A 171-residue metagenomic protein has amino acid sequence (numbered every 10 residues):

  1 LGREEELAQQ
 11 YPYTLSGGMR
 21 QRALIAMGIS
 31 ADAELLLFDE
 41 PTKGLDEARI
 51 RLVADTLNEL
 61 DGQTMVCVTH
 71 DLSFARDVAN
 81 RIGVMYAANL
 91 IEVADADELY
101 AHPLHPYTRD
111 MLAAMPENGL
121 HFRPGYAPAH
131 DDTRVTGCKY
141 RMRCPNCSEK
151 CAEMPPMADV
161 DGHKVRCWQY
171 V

Functional and structural regions predicted by a protein language model:
L1-E6, L112: Conserved ABC ATPase "signature" region
Y11-L15, M19: Conserved ABC ATPase signature
R20-R22, I50: ABC ATPase nucleotide-binding domain signature region
S30-E34: A short, proline-enriched helix->beta-strand linker immediately N-terminal to the Walker B motif in ABC-type P-loop
L36-D39: Catalytic Walker B motif of ABC-type/P-loop ATPase nucleotide-binding domains
L45-L120: P-loop NTP-binding/switch modules centered on Walker-like glycine-rich loops
V93-V171: Short catalytic/signature loops enriched in Gly
